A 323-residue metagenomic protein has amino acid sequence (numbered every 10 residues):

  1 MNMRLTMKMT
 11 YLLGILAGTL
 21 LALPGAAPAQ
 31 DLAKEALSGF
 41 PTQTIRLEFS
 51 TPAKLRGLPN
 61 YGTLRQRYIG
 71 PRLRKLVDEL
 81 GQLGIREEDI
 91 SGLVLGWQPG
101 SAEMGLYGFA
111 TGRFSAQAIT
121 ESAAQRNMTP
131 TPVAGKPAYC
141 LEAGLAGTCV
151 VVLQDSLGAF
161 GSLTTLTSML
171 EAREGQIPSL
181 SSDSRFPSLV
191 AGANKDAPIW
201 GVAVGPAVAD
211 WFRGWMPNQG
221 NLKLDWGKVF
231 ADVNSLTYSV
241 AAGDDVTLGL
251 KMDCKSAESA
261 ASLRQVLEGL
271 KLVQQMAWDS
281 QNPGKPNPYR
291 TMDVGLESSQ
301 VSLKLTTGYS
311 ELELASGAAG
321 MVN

Functional and structural regions predicted by a protein language model:
N2-G14: Bacterial N-terminal signal peptides that target proteins for export
L13-A22: Bacterial N-terminal signal peptides
A29-A146, P187-K228, Q265-G295, Q300-S302 (+2 more regions): Structural boundary/hinge residues at secondary-structure and domain interfaces
T120, S168-L170, A260-A261: Solvent-exposed, non-transmembrane alpha-helical starts
T148-F212: A conserved glycine-rich beta-strand in the N-terminal activation segment of trypsin-fold
L153-Q154, A242, E297: Structural motif
S162-T164, K255-A257, S299-V301, G308: Hydrophobic lipid-interacting interfaces of membrane-associated proteins
P206-R264: A contiguous, surface-oriented mixed alpha/beta subdomain in the mid-to-C-terminal portion of proteins that forms
